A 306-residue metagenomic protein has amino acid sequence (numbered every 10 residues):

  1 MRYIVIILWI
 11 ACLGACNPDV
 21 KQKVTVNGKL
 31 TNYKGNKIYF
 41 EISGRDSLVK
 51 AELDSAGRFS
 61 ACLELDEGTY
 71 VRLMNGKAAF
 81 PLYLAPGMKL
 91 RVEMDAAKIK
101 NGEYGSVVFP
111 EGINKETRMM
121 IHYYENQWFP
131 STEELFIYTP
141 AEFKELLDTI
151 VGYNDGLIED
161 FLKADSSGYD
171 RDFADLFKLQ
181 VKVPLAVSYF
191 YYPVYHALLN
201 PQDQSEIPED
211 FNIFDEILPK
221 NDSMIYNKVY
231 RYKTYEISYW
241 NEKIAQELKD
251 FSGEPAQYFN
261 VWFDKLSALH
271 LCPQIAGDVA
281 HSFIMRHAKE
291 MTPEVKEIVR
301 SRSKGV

Functional and structural regions predicted by a protein language model:
Y3-L13: Sec-dependent N-terminal signal peptides
V5, N36-K37, E236, Y258: Acidic, low-complexity intrinsically disordered regions
C16-L176, Q180, S188-Y192: A non-transmembrane, solvent-exposed segment enriched in polar/low-complexity residues
V49, L271-C272: Ser/Thr-centered flexible coil motifs
N114-K115, T139, Y226-V229, C272 (+1 more regions): Intrinsic-disorder/low-complexity, polar/charged segments
E134-V261, K265-L269: N-terminal, charged low-complexity regulatory/assembly segments
L179-P193, Q274-K289: Short, hydrophobic/amphipathic alpha-helical patches that form generic packing surfaces within helical domains
N260, A276-V306: N-proximal helix/coil linker or "cap" segments that precede and/or mark the start of modular domains
